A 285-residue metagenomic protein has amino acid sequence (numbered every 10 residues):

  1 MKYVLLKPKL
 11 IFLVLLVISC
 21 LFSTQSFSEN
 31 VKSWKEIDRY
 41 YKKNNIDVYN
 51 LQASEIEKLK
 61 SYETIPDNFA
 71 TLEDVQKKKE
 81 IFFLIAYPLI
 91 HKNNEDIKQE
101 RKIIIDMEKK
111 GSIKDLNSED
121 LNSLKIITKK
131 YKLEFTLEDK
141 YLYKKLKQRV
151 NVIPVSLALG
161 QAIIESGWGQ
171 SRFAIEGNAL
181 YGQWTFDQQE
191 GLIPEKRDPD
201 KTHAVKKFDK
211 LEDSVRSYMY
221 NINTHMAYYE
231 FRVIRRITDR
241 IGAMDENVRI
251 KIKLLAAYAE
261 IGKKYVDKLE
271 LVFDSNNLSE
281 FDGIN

Functional and structural regions predicted by a protein language model:
Y3-F12: Bacterial N-terminal signal peptides that target proteins for export
L13-L21: Bacterial N-terminal signal peptides
T24-G160, I164, W168-N285: Catalytic cores of secreted/periplasmic lytic hydrolases that degrade extracellular macromolecules
